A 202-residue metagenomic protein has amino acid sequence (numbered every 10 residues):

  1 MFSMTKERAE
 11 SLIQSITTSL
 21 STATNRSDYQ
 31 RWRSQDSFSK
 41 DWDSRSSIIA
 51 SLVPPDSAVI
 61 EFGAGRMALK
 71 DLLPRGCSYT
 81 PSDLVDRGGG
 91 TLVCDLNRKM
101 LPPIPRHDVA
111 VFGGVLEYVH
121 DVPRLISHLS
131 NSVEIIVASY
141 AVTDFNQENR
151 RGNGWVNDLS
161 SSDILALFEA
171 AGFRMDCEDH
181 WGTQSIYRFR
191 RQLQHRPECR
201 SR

Functional and structural regions predicted by a protein language model:
M1-P105, L193, E198-S201: Conserved N-terminal segment of class I S-adenosyl-L-methionine
A68-D71, G88, V119, D144-E148 (+1 more regions): Short catalytic/ligand-binding loop motif for oxyanion handling, primarily in non-cytosolic enzymes, centered on
D108-D121: A short SAM/SAH-binding and catalytic strip from SAM-dependent methyltransferases
V119-S132: A short, conserved alpha-helix within the catalytic core of class I
V133-N146: Conserved beta-strand signature within the Rossmann-like core of class I S-adenosyl-L-methionine
N146-D163: Acceptor-substrate binding/catalytic loop of class I
S162-E178: A SAM-dependent methyltransferase catalytic signature shared across enzymes that methylate proteins
C177-R202: Core SAM-dependent methyltransferase catalytic element
